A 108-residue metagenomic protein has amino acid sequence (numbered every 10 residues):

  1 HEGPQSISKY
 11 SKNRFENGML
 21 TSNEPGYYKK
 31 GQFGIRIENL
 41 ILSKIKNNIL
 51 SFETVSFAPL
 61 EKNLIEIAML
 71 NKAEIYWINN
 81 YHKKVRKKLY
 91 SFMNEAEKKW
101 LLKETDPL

Functional and structural regions predicted by a protein language model:
H1-L108: Charged, cofactor-coupling segments
